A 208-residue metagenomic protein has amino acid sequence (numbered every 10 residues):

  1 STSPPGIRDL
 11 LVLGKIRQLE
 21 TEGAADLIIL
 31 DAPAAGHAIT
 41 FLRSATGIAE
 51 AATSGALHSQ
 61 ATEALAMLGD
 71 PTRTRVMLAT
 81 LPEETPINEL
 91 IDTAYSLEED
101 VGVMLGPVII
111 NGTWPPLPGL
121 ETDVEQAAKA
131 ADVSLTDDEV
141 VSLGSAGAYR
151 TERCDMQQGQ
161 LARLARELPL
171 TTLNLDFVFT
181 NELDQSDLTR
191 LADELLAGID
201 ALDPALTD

Functional and structural regions predicted by a protein language model:
S1-P5: Conserved phosphoryl-transfer catalytic core
R8-E167: Conserved catalytic-core segment of NTP-binding enzymes
T172-N174, V178, E182-D208: C-terminal accessory extensions appended to soluble enzyme cores
